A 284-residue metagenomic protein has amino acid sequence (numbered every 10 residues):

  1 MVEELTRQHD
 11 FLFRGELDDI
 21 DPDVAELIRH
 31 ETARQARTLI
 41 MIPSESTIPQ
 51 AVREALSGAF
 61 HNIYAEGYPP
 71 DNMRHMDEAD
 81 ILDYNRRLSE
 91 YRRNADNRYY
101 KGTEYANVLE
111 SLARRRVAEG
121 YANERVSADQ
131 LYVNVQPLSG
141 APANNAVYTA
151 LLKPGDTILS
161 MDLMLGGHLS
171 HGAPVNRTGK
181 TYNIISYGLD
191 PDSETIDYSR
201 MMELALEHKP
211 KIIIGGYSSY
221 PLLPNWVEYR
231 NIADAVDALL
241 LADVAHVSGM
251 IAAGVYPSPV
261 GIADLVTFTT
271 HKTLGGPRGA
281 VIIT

Functional and structural regions predicted by a protein language model:
M1-E4, I28-R34, R87-N94, V175-K180 (+2 more regions): Short amphipathic alpha-helical segments, especially helix-boundary/capping motifs
M1-G15, Y68-P69, E104, L109 (+2 more regions): Non-catalytic terminal accessory/regulatory regions of metabolic enzymes
V2-E4, E26-L27, P137, F268: Intrinsically disordered, low-complexity segments enriched in polar/charged residues with Gly/Pro, especially when
E4-D96: N-terminal "arm"/small-domain region of PLP-dependent enzymes with the aminotransferase-like
D10-P22, I42-E54, M73-I81, A106-N107 (+4 more regions): Phosphate-binding glycine-rich loops and adjacent basic patches that engage nucleotide phosphates, nucleic-acid
T38, R98-Y100, Y187, I214-G215: A short, structure-level motif marking secondary-structure boundaries and short turns
A65-P142: Conserved N-terminal alpha-helix of the aminotransferase class I/II PLP-enzyme fold
V108-T284: Conserved PLP-enzyme active-site core in the AAT-like
